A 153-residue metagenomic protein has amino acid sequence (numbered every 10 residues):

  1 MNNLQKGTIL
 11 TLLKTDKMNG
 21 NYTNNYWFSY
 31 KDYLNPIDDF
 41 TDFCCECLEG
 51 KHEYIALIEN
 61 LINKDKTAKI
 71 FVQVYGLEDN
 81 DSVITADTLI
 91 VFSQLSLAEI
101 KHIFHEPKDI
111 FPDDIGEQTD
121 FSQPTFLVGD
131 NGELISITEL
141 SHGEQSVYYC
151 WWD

Functional and structural regions predicted by a protein language model:
M1-K108: Long, contiguous N-terminal structural blocks used for assembly/anchoring
H105-E117: Metal-dependent nucleotidyltransferase catalytic core
D114-D153: Acidic, proline/glycine-rich low-complexity IDRs
